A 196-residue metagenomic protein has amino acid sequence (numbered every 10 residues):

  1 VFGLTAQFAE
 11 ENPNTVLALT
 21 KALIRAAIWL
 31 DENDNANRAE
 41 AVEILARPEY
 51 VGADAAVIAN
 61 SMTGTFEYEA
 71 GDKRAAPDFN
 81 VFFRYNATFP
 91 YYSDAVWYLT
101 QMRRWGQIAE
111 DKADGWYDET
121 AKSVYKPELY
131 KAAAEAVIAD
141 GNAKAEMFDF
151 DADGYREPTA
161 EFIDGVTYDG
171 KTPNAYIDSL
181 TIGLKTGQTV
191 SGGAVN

Functional and structural regions predicted by a protein language model:
V1-F66: Pocket-lining segment of extracytoplasmic ligand-binding domains
E49-N196: Segments of small-molecule ligand-sensing domains
